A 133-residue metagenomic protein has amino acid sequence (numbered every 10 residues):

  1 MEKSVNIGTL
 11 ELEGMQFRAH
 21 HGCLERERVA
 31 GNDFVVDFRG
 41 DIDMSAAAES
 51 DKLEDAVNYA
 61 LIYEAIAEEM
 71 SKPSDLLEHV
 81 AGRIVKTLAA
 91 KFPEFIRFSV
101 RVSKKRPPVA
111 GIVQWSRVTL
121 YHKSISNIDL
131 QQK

Functional and structural regions predicted by a protein language model:
M1-K133: N-terminal, polar/charged subdomain of small-to-medium soluble alpha/beta proteins
